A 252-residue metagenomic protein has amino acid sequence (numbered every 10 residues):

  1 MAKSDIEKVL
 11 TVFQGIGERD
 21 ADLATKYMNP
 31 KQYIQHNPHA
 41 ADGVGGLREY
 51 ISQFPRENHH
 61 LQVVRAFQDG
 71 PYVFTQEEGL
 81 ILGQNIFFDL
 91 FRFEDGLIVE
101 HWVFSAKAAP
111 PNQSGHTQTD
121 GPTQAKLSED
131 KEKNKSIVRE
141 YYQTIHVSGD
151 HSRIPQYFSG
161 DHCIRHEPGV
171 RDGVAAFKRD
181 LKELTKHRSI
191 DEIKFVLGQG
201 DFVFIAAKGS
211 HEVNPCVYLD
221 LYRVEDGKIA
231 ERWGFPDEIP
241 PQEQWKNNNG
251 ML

Functional and structural regions predicted by a protein language model:
M1-L252: C-terminal and inter-domain tail/linker signature
